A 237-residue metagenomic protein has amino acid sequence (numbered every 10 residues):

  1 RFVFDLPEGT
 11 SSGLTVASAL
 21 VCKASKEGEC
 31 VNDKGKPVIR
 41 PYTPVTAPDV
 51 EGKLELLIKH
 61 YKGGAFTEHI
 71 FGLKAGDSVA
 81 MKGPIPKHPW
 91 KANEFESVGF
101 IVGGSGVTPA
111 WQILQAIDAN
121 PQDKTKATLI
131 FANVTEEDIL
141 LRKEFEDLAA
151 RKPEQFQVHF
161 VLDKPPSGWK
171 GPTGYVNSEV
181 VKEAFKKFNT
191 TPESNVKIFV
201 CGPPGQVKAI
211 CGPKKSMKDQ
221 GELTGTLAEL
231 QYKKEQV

Functional and structural regions predicted by a protein language model:
R1-D77, N133-T135, D163-K164: Ferredoxin-reductase
A17, G106, P203: Short, conserved phosphate/pyrophosphate- and ester-handling motifs at nucleotide-, phospho-/glycolipid
I39, F95-E96: Short coil/loop residues immediately preceding or within conserved phosphate-binding loops of NTP-utilizing enzyme
G83-E94: A short, basic/flexible loop-to-alpha-helix module at the beginning of a structural domain
S97-G99, T128, K197: Structural motif
S105-A110, Q206: Hydrophobic/small residue at the entry helix of a nucleotide-binding pocket
P109-P121: Histidine-anchored nucleotide/phosphate-binding helix
I130-V237: Reductase modules of NAD(P)H-dependent flavoproteins
